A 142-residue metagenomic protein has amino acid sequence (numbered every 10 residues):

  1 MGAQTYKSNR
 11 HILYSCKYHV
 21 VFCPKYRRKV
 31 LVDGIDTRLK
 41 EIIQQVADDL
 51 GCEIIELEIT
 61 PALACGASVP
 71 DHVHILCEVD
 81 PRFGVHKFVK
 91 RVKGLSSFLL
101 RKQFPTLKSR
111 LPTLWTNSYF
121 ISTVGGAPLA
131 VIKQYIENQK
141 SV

Functional and structural regions predicted by a protein language model:
M1-V142: Basic nucleic-acid-binding interfaces
